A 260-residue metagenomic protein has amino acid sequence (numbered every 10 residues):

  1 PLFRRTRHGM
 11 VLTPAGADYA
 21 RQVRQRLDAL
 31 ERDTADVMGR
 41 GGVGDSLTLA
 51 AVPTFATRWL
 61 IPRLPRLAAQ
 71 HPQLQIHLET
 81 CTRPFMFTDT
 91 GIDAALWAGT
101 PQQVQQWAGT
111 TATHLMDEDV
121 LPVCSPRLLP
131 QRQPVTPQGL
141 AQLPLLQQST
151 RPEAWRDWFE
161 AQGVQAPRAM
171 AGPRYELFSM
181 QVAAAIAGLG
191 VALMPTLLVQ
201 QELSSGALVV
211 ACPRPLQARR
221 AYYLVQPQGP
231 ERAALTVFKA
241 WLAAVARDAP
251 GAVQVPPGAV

Functional and structural regions predicted by a protein language model:
P1-L12, L208: A short LG(V/I)-centered, amphipathic sequence patch enriched for acidic residue(s) preceding the LG motif
V11-G39: Alpha-helical "hinge/linker" immediately C-terminal to small N-terminal DNA-binding modules
T13-G16, F87-T88, L140, A183-G188 (+1 more regions): Hydrophobic residues within well-ordered alpha-helices
G44-Q103, G258-V260: Central regulatory/effector-binding core of bacterial HTH transcription factors
E79-L146, T150-E153, F159-R174: Acidic, Gly/Pro-rich loop/turn segments at junctions of secondary structure
V104-A112, E202-C212: Ligand-binding "clamshell"
P167-V210, Q217: Hydrophobic hinge/microswitch elements
P213-A252: A late-sequence structural motif
